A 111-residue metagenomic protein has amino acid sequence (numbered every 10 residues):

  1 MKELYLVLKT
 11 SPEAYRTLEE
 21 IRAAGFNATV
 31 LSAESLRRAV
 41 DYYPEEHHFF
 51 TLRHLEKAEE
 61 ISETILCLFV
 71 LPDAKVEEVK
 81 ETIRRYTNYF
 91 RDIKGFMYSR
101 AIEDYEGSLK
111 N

Functional and structural regions predicted by a protein language model:
M1-N111: Positively charged, small/polar-rich N-terminal and surface patches that mediate targeting and assembly and bind
